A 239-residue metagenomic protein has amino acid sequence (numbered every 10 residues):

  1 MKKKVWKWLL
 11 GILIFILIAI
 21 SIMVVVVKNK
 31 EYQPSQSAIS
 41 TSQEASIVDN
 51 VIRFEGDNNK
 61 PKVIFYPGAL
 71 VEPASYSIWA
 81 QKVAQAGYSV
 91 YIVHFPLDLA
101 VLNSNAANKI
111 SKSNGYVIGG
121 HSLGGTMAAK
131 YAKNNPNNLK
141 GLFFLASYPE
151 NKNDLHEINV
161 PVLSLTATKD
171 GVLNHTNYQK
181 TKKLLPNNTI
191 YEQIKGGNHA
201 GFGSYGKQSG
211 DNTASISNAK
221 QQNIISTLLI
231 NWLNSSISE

Functional and structural regions predicted by a protein language model:
M1-E44: N-terminal membrane-anchoring alpha-helices
K60-G68: Short beta-strand element of the alpha/beta-hydrolase
A80-V101: Conserved alpha/beta-hydrolase
I118-G119, L142: Conserved alpha/beta-hydrolase fold motif
G119-A128: Gly/Ala-rich beta-loop-alpha elbow adjacent to hydrolase catalytic centers
N137-P149: A conserved short beta-strand
I158, S164-T166: Short beta-strand/loop motif that positions the catalytic acidic residue of the alpha/beta-hydrolase fold
A167-A219: Active-site-adjacent alpha-helix of alpha/beta-hydrolase-fold enzymes
